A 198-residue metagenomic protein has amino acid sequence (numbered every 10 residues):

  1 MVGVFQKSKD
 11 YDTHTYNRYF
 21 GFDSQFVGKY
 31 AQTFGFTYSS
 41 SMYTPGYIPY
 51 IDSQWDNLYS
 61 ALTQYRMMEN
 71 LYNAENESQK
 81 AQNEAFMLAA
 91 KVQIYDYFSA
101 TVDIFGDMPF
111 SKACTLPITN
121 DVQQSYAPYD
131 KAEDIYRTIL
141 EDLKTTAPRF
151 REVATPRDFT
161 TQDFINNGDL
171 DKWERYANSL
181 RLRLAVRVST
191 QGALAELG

Functional and structural regions predicted by a protein language model:
M1-G28, M67: Acidic, glycine-rich segments characteristic of secretory precursors and extracytoplasmic regions
V4, S8, Y47-I48, G168-L170: Intrinsic-disorder/low-complexity, polar/charged segments
S8, T101, V186-V188: Short beta-strand segments enriched in hydrophobic/aromatic residues within well-folded beta-rich domains
N17, F26, R137-R157, L170-G198: Aromatic-residue-lined binding/catalytic grooves and analogous aromatic/hydrophobic interfacial grooves in multimeric
T33-P109, P117-R137, E141-D158: Conserved, well-structured interaction surfaces
W55-D56, T161, I165-R175: Outer-membrane beta-barrel proteins
V102-A113, Q191-G198: Short, well-structured active-site flanking segments
